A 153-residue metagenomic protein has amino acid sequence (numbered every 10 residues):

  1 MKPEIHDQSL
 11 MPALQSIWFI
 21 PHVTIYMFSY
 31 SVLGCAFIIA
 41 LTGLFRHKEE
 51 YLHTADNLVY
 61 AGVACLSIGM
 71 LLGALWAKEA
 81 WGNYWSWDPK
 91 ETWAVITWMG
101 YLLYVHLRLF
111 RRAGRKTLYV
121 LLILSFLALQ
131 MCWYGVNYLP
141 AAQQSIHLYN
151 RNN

Functional and structural regions predicted by a protein language model:
M1-D7, P21-R46, Y51-A80, P89-N153: Hydrophobic cores of alpha-helical transmembrane segments in multi-pass integral membrane proteins
D7-F19: Interhelical loops and loop-helix junctions of multi-pass membrane transporters/channels
Y84: Short, charged amphipathic alpha-helical segments flanked by flexible coils
